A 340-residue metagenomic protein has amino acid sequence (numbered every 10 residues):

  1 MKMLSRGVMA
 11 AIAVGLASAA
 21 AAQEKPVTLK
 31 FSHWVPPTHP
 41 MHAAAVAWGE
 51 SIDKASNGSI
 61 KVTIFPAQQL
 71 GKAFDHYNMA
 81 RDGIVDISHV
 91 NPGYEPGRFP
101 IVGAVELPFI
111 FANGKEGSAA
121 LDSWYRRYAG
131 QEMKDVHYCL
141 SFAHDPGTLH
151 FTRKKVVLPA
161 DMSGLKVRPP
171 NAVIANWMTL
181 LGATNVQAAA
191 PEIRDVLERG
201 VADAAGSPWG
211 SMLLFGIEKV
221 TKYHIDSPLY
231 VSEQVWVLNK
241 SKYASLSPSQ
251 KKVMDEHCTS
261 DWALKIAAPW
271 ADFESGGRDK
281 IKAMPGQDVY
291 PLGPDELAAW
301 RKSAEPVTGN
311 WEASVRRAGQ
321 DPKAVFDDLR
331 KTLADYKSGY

Functional and structural regions predicted by a protein language model:
M1-M9: Bacterial N-terminal signal peptides that target proteins for export
A11, Q23-E116, W124, Q131-Y340: N-terminal secretory/targeting leader peptides
A17-A20: N-terminal signal peptide c-region/cleavage motif recognized by signal peptidases
